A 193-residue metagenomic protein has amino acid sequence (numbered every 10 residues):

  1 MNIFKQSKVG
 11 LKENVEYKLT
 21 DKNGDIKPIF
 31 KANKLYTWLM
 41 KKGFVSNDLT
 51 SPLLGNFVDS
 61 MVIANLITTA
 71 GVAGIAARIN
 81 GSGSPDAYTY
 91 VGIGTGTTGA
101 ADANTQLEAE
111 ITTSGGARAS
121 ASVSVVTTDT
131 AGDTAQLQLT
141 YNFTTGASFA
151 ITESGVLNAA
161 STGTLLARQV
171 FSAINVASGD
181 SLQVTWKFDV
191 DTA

Functional and structural regions predicted by a protein language model:
M1-T152, A159-A193: Small cysteine-rich, disulfide-bonded extracellular modules of the LU/uPAR three-finger superfamily and closely related
